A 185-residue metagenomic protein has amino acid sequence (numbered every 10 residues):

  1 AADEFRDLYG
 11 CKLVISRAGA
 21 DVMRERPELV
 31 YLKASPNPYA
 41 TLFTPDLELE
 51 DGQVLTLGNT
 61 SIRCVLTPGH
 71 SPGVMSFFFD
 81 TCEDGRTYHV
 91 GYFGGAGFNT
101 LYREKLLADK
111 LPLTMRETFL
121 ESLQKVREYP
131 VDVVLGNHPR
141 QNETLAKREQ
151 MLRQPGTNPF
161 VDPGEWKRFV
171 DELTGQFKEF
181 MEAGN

Functional and structural regions predicted by a protein language model:
A1-V54, R153-Q154, V161-D162: Active-site HxH/HxHxD metal-binding segment of metal-dependent hydrolases
L8, Y129-P130, Q176: Structured helix-beta-strand junction loops
C11-K12, G85-T87, N185: Intrinsic structural disorder
F43-D46, V54-T56, S61-E165: Metallo-beta-lactamase
P155-N185: C-terminal regulatory/interaction regions
